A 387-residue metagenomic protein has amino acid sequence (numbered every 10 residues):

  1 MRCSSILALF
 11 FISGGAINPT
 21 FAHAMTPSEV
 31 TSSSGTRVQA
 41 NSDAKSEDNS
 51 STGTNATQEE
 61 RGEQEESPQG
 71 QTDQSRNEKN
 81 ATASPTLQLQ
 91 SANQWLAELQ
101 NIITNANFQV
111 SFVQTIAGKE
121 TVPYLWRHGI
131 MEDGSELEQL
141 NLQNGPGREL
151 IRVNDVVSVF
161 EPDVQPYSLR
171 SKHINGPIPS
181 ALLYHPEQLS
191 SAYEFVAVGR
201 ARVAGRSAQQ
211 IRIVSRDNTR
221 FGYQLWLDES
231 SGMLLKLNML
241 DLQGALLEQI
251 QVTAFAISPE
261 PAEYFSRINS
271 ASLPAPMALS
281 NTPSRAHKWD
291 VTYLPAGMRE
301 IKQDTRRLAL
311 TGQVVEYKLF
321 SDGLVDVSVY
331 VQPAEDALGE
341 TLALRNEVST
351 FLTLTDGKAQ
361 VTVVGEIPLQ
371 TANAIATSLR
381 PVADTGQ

Functional and structural regions predicted by a protein language model:
M1-M25: Sec-dependent N-terminal signal peptides
I17-D43, E47: Signal peptide processing junction and immediate N-terminal pro/mature segment of secreted/exported proteins
G35, G53-D163, Y193-A201, R206-Q224 (+2 more regions): N-terminal mature ectodomain segment of secretory-pathway/periplasmic proteins
E161-Y184: Acidic/charged, solvent-exposed loop-and-adjacent secondary-structure segments enriched in E/D, K/R, S/T, and G/P
H173, V214, L240-D241, P333 (+1 more regions): A generic structural motif
A204-L273: Gly/Pro-enriched, hydrophobic low-complexity segments that function as extracytoplasmic propeptides/linkers
S272-G357, Q370: Short, solvent-exposed recognition patches
E347-Q387: Generic C-terminus detector
